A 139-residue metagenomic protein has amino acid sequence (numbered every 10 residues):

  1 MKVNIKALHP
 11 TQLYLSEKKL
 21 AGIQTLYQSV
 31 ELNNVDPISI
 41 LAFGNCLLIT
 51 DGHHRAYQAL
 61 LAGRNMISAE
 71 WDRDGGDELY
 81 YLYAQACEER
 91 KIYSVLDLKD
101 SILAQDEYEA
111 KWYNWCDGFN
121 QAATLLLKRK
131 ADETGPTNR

Functional and structural regions predicted by a protein language model:
M1-T50, H54, L60: Short alpha-helix boundary/capping and kink motifs at helix termini
N4, N33-N34, N45, N65 (+3 more regions): Detector for Asparagine
A7, L26, A62, K128-A131 (+1 more regions): Enrichment for repetitive, rod-forming helical segments
L8, A21, L47-L48, N65 (+3 more regions): Generic detection of intrinsically disordered/low-complexity segments and helix-coil linkers/edges
N34-R90: A short, basic-hydrophobic beta/loop patch
D74-R139: Amphipathic, charge-rich alpha-helical segments that serve as recognition/docking helices
